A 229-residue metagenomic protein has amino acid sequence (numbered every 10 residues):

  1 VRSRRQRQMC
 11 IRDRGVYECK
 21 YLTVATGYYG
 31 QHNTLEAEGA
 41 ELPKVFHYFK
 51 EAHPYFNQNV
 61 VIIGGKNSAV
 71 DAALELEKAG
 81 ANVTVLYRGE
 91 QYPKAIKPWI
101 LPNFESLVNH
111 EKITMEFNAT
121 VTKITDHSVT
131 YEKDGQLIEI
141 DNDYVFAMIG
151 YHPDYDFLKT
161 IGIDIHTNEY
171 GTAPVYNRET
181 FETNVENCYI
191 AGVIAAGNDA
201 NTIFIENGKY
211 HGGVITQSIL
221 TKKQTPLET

Functional and structural regions predicted by a protein language model:
V1-I11: Single conserved hydrophobic/aromatic residue that forms the stacking wall/gate of nucleotide- or nucleobase-binding
R7, C19-K20, N142-D143, F181: Local beta-strand N-terminus motif with an aromatic residue
Q8, F117-S128: A conserved short coil-to-beta-strand element within the FAD-binding core of flavoproteins
R12-G15, Y131-E139: A structured beta-alpha segment of the ubiquitous adenosine-cofactor-binding alpha/beta core
Y21-K50, G135-V175: Glycine-rich beta-alpha-beta "Rossmann" dinucleotide-binding loop(s) and their flanking helix/strand
Y48-Y92, E179-E228: Rossmann-like dinucleotide/flavin-binding elements
E90-P102, A147, I203: Short beta-strand to alpha-helix junction loop
I96-T122: N-terminal glycine-rich dinucleotide-binding loop that anchors FAD/FMN and/or NAD(P) in oxidoreductases
